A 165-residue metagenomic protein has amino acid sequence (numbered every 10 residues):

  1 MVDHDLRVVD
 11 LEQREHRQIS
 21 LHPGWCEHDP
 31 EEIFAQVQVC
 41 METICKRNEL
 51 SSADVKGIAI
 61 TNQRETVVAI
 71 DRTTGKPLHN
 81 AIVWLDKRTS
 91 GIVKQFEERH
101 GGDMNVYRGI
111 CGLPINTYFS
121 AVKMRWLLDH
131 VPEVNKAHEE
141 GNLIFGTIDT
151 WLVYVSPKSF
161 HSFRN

Functional and structural regions predicted by a protein language model:
M1-H79, G91: N-terminal glycine/serine-rich phosphate-binding loop of ATP-dependent small-molecule kinases, especially carbohydrate
D5, R72-T73, R99, H130-P132: Short loop segments at secondary-structure junctions
R47-W84, I110-A121, V153-N165: Short beta-strand-loop/turn "lid" adjacent to the catalytic site in phosphate-handling enzymes
N48, R99-Y107: FAD-binding glycine-rich core of flavoenzymes that anchor FAD
I82-E98: Short alpha-helix plus adjacent loop in nuclease-associated cores
K87, M104-N165: Gly/Ser/Thr-rich active-site cleft segment
F96-G101, K123: Short, surface-exposed amphipathic charged segments that create phosphate/polyanion-binding patches used for binding
